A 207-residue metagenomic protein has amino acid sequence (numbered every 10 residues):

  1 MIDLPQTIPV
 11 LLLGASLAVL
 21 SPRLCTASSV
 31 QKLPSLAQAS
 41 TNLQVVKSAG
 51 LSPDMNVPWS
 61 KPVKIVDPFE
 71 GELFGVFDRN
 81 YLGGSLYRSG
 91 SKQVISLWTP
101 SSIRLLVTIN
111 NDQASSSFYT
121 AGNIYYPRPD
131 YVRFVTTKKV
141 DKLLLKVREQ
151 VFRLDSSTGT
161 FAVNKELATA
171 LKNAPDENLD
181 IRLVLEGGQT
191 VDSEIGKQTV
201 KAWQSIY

Functional and structural regions predicted by a protein language model:
M1-L11: Bacterial N-terminal signal peptides that target proteins for export
V10-L20: Bacterial N-terminal signal peptides
R23-Y207: A generic "folded-domain core" signal
